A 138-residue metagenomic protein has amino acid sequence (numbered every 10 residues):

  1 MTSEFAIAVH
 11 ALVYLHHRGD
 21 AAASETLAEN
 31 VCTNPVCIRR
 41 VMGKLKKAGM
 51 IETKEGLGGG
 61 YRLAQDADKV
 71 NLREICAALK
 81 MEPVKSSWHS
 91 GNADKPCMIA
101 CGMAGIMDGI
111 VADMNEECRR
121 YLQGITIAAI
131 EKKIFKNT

Functional and structural regions predicted by a protein language model:
T2-T33: N-terminal helix-turn-helix DNA-binding core of bacterial DNA-binding proteins
E4-I7, E55, M114: Generic hydrophobic secondary-structure packing signal
A22, G59-Y61, A128: Flexible, nucleotide-binding loop/lid elements of kinase catalytic cores
V36: Key DNA-contact positions within bacterial/archaeal DNA-binding proteins
V41-K46: Basic amphipathic alpha-helical segments that dock to polyanions
A48-A64: Beta-hairpin "wing" of winged helix-turn-helix
Q65-T138: Non-DNA-binding regulatory cores of transcription-related proteins, predominantly C-terminal effector-binding
